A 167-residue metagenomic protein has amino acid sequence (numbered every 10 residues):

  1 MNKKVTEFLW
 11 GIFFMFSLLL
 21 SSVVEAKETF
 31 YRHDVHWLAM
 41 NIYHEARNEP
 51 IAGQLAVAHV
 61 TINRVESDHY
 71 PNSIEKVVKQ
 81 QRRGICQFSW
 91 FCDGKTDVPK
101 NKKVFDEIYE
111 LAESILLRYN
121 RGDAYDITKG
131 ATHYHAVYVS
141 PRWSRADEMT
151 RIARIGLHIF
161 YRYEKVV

Functional and structural regions predicted by a protein language model:
N2-K3, V23, T150: Short, intrinsically disordered, low-complexity terminal segments
N2-W10: Bacterial N-terminal signal peptides that target proteins for export
V5, F16, E28-T29: Short helical patches
W10-L19: Bacterial N-terminal signal peptides
L19-A26: Membrane-interface motif at the C-terminal end of an N-terminal transmembrane signal
A26-V167: Bacterial extracytoplasmic/cell-wall-associated proteins, especially those involved in peptidoglycan
